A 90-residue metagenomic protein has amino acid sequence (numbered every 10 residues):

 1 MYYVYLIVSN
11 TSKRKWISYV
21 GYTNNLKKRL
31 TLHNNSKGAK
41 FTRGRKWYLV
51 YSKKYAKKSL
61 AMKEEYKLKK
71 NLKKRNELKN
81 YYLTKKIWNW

Functional and structural regions predicted by a protein language model:
M1-R45, S52, M62-K69, K73 (+1 more regions): GIY-YIG nuclease catalytic motif and its immediate N-terminal context
Y55: Short, surface-exposed polybasic/aromatic micro-patch for ligand or macromolecular engagement
K58: C2H2-type zinc-finger recognition helix
